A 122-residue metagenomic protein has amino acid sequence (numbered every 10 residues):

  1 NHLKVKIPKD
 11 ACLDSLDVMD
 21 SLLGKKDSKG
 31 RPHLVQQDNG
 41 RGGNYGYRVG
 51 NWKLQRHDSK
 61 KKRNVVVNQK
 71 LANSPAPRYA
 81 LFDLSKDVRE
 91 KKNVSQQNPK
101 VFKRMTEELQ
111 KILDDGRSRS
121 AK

Functional and structural regions predicted by a protein language model:
N1-K4, L23, P99, Q110-R117: Sec-exported extracytoplasmic/periplasmic mature domains
H2-A80, L84: C-terminal cap/loop subdomain of S1 sulfatases and analogous C-terminal strand-loop tails that border
C12, R119-K122: Short, flexible loop/turn segments with low-complexity composition
L13, D17-D20, N93, K100 (+1 more regions): Extracytoplasmic/secreted proteins, especially bacterial periplasmic and envelope-associated proteins
N73, Q97-K100: Short alpha-helix boundary/capping segments
D87: Intrinsically disordered, low-complexity polar regions and short flexible loop motifs
